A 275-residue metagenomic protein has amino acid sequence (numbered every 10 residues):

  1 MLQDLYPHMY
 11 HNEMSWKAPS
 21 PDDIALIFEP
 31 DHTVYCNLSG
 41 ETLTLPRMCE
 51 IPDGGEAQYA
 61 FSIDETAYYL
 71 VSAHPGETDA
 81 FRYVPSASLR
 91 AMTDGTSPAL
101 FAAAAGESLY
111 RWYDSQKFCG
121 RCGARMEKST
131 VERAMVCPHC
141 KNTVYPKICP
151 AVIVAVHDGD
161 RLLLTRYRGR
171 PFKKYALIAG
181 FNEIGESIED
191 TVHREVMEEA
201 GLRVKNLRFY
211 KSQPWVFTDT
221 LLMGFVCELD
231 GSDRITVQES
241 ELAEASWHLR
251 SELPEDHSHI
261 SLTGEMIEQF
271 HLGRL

Functional and structural regions predicted by a protein language model:
M1-Q116, E127, P171-Y175, E239-L275: Nudix hydrolase/Nudix homology domain
P30, A134-L177, F181, R203-V204 (+1 more regions): N-terminal strand-loop-strand
Y59-I63, M135-C137, V156, P214-W215: Short acidic-hydrophobic surface loop/beta-edge motif
P75, N182, S232: A short, internal acetyl-CoA/4′-phosphopantetheine-binding micro-motif in the GNAT/acyltransferase core
A105-H157: Cys/His-rich short segments
V152, L221-M223, A243: Change "...and in nucleic-acid phosphodiester-cleaving endonucleases..." to "...and in nucleic-acid processing enzymes
A176-Y210, F225: The catalytic Nudix box helix
Q213-T236: Active-site-adjacent beta-strand/loop module that shapes the phosphate/pyrophosphate-binding cleft
